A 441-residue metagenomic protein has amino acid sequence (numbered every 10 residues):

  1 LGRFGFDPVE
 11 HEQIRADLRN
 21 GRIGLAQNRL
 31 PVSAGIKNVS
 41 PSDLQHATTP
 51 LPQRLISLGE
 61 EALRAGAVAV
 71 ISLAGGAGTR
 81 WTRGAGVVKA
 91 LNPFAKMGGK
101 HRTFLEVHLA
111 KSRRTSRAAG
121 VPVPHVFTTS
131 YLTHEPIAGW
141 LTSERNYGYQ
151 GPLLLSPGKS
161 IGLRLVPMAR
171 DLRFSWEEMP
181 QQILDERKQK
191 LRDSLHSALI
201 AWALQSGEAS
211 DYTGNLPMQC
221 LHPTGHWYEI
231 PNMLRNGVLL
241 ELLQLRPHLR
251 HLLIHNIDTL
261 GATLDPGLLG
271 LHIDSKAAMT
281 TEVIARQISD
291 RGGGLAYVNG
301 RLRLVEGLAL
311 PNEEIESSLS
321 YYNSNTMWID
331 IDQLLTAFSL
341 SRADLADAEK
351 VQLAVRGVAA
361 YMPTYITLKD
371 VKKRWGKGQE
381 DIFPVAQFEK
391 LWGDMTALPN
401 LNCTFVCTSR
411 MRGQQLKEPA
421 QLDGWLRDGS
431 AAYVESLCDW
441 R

Functional and structural regions predicted by a protein language model:
L1-Q53, A62: Low-complexity, highly charged intrinsically disordered N-terminal segments that act as targeting/localization
F4, P8, G21, L25 (+5 more regions): Short secondary-structure junctions and interdomain/linker hinges
P8-E10, D258, L437: Generic alpha-helical secondary structure signal
L44-S72, G86-L335, S339-S341, A348-G393: Domain-scale recognition of functional cores that engage charged ligands
G75-T79: N-terminal regions that are enriched for targeting/export leaders and immediately downstream pro/stem segments
A343, R356-T364, D370-R441: Long, compositionally biased intrinsically disordered regions
